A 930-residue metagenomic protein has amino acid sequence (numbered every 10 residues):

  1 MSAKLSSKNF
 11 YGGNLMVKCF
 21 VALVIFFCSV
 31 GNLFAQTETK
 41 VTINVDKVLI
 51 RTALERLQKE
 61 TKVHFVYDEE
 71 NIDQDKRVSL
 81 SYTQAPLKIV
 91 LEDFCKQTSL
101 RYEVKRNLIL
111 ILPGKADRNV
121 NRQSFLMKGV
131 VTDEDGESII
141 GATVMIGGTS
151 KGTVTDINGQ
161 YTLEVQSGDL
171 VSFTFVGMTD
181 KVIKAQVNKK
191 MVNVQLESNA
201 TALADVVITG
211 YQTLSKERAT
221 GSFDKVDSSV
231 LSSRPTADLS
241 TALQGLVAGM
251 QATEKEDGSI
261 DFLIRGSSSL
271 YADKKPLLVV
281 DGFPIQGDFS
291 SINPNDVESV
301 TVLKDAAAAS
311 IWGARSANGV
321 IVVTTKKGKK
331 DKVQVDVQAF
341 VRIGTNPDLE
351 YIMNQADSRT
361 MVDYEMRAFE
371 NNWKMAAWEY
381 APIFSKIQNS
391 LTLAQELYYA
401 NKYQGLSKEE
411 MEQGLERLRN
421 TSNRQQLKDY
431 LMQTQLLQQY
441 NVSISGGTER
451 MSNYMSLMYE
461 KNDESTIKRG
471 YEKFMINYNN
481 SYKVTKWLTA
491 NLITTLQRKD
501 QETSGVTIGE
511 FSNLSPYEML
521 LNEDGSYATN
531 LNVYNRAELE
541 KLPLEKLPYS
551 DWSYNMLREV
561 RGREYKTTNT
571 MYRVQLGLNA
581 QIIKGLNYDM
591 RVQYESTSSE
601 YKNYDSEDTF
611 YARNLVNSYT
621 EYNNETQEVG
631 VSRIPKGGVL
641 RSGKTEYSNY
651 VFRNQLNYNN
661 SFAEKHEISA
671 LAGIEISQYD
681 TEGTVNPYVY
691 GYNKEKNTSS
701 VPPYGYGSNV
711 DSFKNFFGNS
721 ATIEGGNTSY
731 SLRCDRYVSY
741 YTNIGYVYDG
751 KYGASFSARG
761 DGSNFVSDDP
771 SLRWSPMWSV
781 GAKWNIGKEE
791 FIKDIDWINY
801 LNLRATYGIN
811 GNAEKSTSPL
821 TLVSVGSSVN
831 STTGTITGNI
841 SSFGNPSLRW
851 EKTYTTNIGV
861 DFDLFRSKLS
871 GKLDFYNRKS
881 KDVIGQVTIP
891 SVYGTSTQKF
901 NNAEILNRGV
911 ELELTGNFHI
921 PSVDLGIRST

Functional and structural regions predicted by a protein language model:
M1-N477, V484, T489-N491, Q497 (+1 more regions): Short, small/polar-rich motifs associated with maturation and membrane association, primarily at protein termini
L5, E69-N71, K76, V182 (+22 more regions): Solvent-exposed, flexible loop/coil residues
D133, I146, D156, K255 (+4 more regions): Acidic surface patches and DE-rich sequence motifs
L231, K274-K275, K473, N479-L488 (+5 more regions): Extracellular/periplasmic, surface-exposed regions of secreted and cell-surface proteins
L243, A248, S515-P516, G525 (+1 more regions): Proline-centered flexible-loop/turn and helix-kink motifs
F283, A306, M458, D608 (+2 more regions): Anionic group-transfer/hydrolysis microenvironments
E350, Q355-K408, Q497-K546, E600-E625 (+3 more regions): A surface-exposed, glycine/aromatic-enriched loop/edge motif typical of exported proteins
E449-N453, Q627, A754: Short coil-to-beta-strand
